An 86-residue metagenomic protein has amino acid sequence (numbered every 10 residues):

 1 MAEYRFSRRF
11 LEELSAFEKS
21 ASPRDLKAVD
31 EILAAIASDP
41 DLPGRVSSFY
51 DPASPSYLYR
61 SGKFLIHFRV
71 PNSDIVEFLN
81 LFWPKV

Functional and structural regions predicted by a protein language model:
M1-E3, R9, L26, R60-V86: Enriched for short, Lys/Arg-rich terminal
M1-I32: Arg/Lys-rich, positively charged N-terminal/basic patches that mediate binding to nucleic acids
E18, S47-F49, R69: Short histidine-centered beta-strand/loop micro-motifs that create catalytic or ligand/metal-coordination sites
S22, L26, D41, S48 (+1 more regions): Short linear functional motifs in flexible/disordered or boundary regions
P23, P43, P52-P55, P71 (+1 more regions): Proline-rich intrinsically disordered, low-complexity coils
E31-R60: A short, surface-exposed loop/turn module that caps and links secondary-structure elements
